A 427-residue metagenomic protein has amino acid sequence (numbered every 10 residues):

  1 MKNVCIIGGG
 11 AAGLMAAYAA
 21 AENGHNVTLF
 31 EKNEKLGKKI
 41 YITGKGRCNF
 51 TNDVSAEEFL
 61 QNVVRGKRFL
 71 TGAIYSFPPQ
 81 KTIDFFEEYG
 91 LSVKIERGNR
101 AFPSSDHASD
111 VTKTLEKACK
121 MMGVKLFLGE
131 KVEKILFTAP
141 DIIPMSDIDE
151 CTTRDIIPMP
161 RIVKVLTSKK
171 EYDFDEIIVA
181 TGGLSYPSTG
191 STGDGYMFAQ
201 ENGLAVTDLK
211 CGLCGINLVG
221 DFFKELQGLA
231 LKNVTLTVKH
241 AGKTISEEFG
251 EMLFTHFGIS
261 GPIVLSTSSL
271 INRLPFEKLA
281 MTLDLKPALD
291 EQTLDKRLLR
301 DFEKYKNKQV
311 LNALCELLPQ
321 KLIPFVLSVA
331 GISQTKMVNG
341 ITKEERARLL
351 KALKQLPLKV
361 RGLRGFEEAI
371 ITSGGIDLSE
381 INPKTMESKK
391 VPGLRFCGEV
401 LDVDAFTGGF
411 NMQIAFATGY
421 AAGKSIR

Functional and structural regions predicted by a protein language model:
M1-A12: Beta1/beta-strand and adjacent pyrophosphate-binding region of the FAD-binding site in flavoprotein oxidoreductases
C5, A21-K45: Glycine-rich FAD pyrophosphate-binding loop
C5-I7, F30, Y172-S185, A199 (+2 more regions): Short hydrophobic core segments
E34-L36, Y41-I42, F50, A56-E57 (+2 more regions): An anion/pyrophosphate-binding glycine-rich loop and adjacent beta-alpha core in soluble alpha-beta enzymes
R47-I95: Glycine-rich active-site loop/strand segments that organize a redox cofactor
F127-L128, P324-D404: A glycine-rich dinucleotide-binding beta-alpha-beta segment and adjacent secondary-structure elements that constitute
L128-A139, P160: A conserved short coil-to-beta-strand element within the FAD-binding core of flavoproteins
E176-F222: Glycine-rich loop(s) and the adjacent beta-strand/alpha-helix scaffold that form part
